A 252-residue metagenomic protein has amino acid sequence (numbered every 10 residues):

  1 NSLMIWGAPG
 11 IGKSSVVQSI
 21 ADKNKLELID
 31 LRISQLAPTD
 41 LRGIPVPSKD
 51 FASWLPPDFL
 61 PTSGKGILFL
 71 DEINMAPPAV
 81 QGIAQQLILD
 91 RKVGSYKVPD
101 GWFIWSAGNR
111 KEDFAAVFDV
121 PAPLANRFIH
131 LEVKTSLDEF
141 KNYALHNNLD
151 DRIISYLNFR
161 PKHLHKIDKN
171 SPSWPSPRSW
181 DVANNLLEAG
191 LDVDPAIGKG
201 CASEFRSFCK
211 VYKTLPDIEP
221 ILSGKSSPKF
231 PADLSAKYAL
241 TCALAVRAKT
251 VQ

Functional and structural regions predicted by a protein language model:
N1-R160: AAA+ P-loop NTPase catalytic core and its hallmark functional loops
A21-K25, R110-F118, K134-S136, I167-R178 (+3 more regions): Short, charged low-complexity intrinsically disordered segments located at boundaries of structured domains
I44-S48, N147-N148, R160, L187 (+2 more regions): Alpha-helix boundary/capping residues
K49, E188-L191, R247-Q252: Short helix-capping/linker segments at secondary-structure and domain boundaries
P77, K229-Y238: Intrinsic-disorder/low-complexity, polar/charged segments
Y143-A202: Conserved AAA+ ATPase small/helical "lid" subdomain
L191-K225: Charge-dense polyanion-binding interfaces
L234-Q252: Terminal-proximal interaction/regulatory segments of ATP-powered molecular machines
